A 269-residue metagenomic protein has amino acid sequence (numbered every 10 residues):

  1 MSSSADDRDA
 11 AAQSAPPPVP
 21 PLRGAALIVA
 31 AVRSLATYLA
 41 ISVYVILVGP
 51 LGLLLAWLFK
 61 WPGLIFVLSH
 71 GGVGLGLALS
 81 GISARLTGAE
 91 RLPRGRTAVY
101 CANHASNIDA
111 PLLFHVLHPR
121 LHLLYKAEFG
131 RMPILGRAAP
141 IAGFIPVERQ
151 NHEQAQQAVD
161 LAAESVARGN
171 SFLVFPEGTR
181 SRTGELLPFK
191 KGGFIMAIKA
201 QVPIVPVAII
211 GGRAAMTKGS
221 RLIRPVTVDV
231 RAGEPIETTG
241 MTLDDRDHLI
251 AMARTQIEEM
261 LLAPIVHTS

Functional and structural regions predicted by a protein language model:
S2-A98: Membrane-anchoring hydrophobic helices of lipid-metabolizing enzymes
S2-I28, Q156-S269: Non-catalytic C-terminal accessory region of glycerolipid acyltransferases and related lyso-lipid remodeling enzymes
R33, A142-I145, P176-S181: Short, flexible active-site loops
V48-H70, L77-G81, T87, R94-H152: Catalytic core of membrane glycerolipid acyltransferases/transacylases, capturing the structured, soluble-facing
G76-L77, A139, S165, A197: A generic structural signal for well-ordered alpha-helical segments
A84-G88, I108-A110, A158-L161, M216-K218: A generic local structural motif
T87-A89, K126, V147-R149, G233-P235 (+2 more regions): Conserved beta-strand termini and adjacent loop/short-helix elements that scaffold enzyme active sites in alpha/beta
